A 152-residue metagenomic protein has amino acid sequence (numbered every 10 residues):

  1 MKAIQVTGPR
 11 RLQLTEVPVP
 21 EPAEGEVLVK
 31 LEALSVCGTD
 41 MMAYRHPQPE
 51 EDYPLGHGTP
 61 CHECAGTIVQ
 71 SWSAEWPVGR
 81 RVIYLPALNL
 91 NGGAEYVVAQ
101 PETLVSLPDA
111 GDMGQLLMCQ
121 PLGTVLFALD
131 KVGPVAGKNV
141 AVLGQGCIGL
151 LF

Functional and structural regions predicted by a protein language model:
K2, E26-L28, N139: Residues that mark the start of a beta-strand
I4-L12: Extracellular beta-rich ligand/substrate-recognition surface
P18-S35, Q48-L88, A110: Glycine-rich beta-strand-centered segment in the early N-terminal region that forms part of a ligand/cofactor-binding
L34-S35, L122, G146: Proline-glycine-enriched beta-turn/loop adjacent to the NAD(P) cofactor-binding site in Rossmann-like oxidoreductases
T39-R45: Cytochrome P450 core scaffold surrounding the K-helix E-X-X-R motif and the conserved "meander" helix-loop region
H62, V82-L143: NAD(P)H dinucleotide-binding glycine-rich loop of Rossmann-like/cofactor-binding domains, especially the beta1-alpha1
G149-L150: N-terminal Rossmann-fold NAD(P) dinucleotide-binding loop
